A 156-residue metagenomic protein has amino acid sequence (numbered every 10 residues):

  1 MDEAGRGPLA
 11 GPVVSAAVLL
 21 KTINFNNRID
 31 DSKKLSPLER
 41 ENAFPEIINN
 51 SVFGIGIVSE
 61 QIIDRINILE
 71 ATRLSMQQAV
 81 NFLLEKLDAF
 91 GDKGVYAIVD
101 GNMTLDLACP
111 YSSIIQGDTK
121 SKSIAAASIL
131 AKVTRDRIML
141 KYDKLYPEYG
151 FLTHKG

Functional and structural regions predicted by a protein language model:
M1-G156: RNase H-like, Mg2+-dependent phosphodiesterase core, and more generally RNA phosphate-backbone-engaging helix-loop
